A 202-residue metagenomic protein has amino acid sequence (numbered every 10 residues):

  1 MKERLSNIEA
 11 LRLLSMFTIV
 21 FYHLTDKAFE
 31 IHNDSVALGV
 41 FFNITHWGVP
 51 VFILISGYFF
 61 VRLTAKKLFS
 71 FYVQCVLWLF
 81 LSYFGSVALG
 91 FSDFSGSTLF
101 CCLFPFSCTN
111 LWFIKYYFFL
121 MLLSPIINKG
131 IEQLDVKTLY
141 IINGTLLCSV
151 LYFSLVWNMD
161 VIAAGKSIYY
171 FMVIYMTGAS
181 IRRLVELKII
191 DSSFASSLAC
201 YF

Functional and structural regions predicted by a protein language model:
K2-L5, V61-S70, I127-L139, D160-I162 (+1 more regions): Membrane-interface helix-boundary motifs at transmembrane edges
S6-R62, Q74-F84: Functionally critical transmembrane alpha-helices in membrane proteins and complexes, commonly lining
K27-I31, V87-S95, K129-Q133, N158 (+1 more regions): Transmembrane helix-loop junctions in multipass membrane proteins, especially transporters and channels
A37-G48, C101-Y116, V156-I174, F202: Interfacial loop-to-helix transition and helix-capping segments at the boundaries of transmembrane helices
V49-Y58, W112-P125, F171-A179: Hydrophobic cores of alpha-helical transmembrane segments in multi-pass inner/ER membrane proteins, independent
S70-S124, I142-M159: Membrane-interface helix-loop-helix regions
K137-L147, S193-F202: Signature aromatic-anchored transmembrane alpha helix within multi-pass, membrane-resident enzymes that catalyze glycan
F153-W157, I168-Y169, E186-F202: Alpha-helical transmembrane segments and terminal signal-anchor/GPI-anchor hydrophobic tails, characterized by long
